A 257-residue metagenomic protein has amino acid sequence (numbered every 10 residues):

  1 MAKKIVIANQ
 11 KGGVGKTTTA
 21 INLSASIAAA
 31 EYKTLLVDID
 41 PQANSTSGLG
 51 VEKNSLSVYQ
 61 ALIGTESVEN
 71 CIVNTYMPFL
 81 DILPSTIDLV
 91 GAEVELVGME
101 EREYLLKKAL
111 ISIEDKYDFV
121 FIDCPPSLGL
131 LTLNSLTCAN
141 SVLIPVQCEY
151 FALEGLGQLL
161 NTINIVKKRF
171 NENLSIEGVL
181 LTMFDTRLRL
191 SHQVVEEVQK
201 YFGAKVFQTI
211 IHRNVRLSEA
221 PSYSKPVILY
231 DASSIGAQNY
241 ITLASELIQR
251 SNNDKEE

Functional and structural regions predicted by a protein language model:
M1-E257: P-loop NTP-binding core
